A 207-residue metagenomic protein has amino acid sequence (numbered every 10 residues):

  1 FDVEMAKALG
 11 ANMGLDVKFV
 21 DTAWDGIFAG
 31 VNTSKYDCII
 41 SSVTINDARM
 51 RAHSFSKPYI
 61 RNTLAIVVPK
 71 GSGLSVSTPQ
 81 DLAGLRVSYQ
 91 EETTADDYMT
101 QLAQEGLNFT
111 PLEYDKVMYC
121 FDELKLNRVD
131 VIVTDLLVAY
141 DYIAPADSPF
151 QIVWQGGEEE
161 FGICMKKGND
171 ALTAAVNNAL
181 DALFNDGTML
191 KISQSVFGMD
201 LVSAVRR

Functional and structural regions predicted by a protein language model:
F1-S42, S195: Extracytoplasmic small-molecule ligand-binding "clamshell" domains of the periplasmic binding protein/Venus flytrap
A6-L15, A95-E113, I143-D147: Ligand-binding cleft/hinge of the Venus flytrap
K18-A29, L74, P111-L126, E158-E159: Short helix-initiation/N-cap motifs at beta->coil->alpha
V20-D25, S34-N46, N62, P69 (+4 more regions): Beta->alpha turn/N-cap motifs
G26-A29, S41-A52, Y98-L102, D122-G157 (+1 more regions): A ligand-binding cleft/hinge motif common to bilobed small-molecule-binding domains
K57, P69-V87: Flexible hinge/capping segments at coil-to-helix
R61-K70, L136-D181, M199-R207: Periplasmic-binding protein-like
A95, L180-V196: Periplasmic-binding protein-like
